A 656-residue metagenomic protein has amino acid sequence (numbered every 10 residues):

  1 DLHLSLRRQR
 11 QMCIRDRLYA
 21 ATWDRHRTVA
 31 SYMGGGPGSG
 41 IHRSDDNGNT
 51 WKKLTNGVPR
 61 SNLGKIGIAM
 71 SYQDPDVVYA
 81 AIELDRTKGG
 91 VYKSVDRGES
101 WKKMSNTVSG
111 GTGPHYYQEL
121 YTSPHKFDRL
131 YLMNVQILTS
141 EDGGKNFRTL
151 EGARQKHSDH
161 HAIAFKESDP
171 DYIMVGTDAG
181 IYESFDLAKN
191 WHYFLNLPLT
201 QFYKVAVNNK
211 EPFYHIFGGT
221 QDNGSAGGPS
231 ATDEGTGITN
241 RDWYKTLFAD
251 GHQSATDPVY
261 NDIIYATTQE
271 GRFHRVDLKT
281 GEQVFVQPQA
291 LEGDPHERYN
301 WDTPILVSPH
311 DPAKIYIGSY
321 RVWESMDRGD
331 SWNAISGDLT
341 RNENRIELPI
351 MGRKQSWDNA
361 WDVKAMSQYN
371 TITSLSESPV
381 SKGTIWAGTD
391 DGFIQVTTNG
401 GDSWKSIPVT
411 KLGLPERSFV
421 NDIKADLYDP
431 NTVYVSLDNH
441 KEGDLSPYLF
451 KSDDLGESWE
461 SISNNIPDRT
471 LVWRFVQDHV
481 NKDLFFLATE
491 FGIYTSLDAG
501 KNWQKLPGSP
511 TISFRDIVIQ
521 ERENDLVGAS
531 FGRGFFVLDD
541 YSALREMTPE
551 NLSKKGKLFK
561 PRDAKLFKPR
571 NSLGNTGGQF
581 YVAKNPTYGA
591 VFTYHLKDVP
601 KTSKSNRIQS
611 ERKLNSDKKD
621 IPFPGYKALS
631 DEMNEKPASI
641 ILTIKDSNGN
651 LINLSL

Functional and structural regions predicted by a protein language model:
D1-H3: Short, exposed "boundary/linker" segments that immediately precede the start of a downstream structural module
R8-Q11, R15-F580, T587-Y588, K597-V599: Beta-propeller blade termini and top-face loops
E416, L651-L656: Glycine-centered tight-turn motifs at strand-turn-strand junctions
N571-S639: Contiguous beta-strand segments within globular domains
I641-K645: Beta-strand signatures of extracellular beta-sandwich domains
D646-N650: Short, glycine-anchored, charge-dense loop/turn motifs used at functional sites
